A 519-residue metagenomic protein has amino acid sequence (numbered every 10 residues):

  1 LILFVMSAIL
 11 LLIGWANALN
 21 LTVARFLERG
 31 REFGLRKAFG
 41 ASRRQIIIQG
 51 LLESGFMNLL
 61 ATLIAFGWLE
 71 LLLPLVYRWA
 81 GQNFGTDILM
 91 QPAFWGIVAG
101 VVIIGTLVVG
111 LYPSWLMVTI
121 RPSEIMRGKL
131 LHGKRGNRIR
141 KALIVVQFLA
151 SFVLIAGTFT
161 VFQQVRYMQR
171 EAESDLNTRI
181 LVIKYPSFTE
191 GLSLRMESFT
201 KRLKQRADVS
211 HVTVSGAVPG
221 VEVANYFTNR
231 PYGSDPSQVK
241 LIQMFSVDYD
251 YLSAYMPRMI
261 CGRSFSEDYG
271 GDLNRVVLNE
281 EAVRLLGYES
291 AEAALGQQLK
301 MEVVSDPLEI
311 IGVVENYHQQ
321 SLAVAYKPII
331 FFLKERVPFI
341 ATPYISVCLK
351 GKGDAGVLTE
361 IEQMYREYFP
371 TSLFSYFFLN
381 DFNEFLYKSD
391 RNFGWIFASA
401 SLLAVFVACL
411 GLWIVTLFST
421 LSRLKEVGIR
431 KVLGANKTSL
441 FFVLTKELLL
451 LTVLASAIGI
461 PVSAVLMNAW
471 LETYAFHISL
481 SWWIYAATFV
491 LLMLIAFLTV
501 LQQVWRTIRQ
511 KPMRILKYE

Functional and structural regions predicted by a protein language model:
L1, S193-L194, S198-H211, E280-E281 (+2 more regions): "Rare, low-scoring activations can occur in soluble or secreted enzymes where short amphipathic helices or signal
L1-I9, L27-E28, L72-G100, L131-A142 (+3 more regions): Membrane-helix entry/capping segments
I2-R31, L59, I139-Q164, R391-K425 (+3 more regions): Hydrophobic alpha-helical transmembrane segments of multi-pass inner-membrane transport and secretion
G14-M57, T119-L130, L410-L451, R509-Y518: Intracellular coupling helices
S54-I120, Q163, K446-R509: Small-residue-rich transmembrane alpha-helices
N83, F162, R166-V239, M244-F245 (+2 more regions): Membrane-proximal extracellular/periplasmic loop immediately following the first transmembrane helix
Q238-L241, S253, R263-V277, Q298-N316 (+1 more regions): Beta-strand-rich non-transmembrane domains
Y249-R263, L273, V277-L295: Short, solvent-exposed hinge/capping segments at secondary-structure junctions
